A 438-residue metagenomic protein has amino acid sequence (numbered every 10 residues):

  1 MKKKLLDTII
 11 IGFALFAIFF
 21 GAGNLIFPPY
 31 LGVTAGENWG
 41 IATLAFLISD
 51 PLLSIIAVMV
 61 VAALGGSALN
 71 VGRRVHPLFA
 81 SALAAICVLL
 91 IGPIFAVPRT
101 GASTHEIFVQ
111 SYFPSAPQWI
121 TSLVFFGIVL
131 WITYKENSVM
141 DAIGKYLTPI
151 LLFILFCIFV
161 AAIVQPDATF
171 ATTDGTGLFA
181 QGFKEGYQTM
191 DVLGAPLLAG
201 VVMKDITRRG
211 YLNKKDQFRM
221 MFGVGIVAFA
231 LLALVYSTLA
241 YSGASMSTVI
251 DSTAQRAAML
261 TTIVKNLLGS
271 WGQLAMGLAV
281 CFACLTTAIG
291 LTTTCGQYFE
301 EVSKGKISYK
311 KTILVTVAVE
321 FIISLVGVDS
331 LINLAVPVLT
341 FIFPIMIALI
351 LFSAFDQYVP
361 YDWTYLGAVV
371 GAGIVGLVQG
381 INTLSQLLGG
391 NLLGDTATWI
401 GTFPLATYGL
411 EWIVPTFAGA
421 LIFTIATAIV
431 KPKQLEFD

Functional and structural regions predicted by a protein language model:
L6-A14, G40, P77-L90, I120-V124 (+3 more regions): Select transmembrane alpha-helical segments in multipass membrane proteins
I10-F20, A161-P166, G175-S242, A275-T287 (+2 more regions): Hydrophobic, membrane-embedded alpha-helices of multi-pass small-molecule transporters
L31, T100-P117, T207-R208, A288-V315: Helix-loop-helix connectors at the membrane interface of multi-pass transporters/channels
A62-V71, F126-L147, R208-Y211, F321-N333 (+1 more regions): Membrane-water interface regions at transmembrane-helix termini and the short interhelical loops of multi-pass membrane
A68-R73, L234-L285, P337: TM-loop-TM module centered on a large, flexible mid-protein loop between adjacent transmembrane helices in multi-pass
I132-A162, A335-I347, G367-V375: Membrane-interface loop-to-helix entry segments
K135-Y146, F179-G182, V202-L231, T248-T261 (+2 more regions): Hydrophobic, small-residue-rich membrane helices and short re-entrant helix-turn-helix hairpins that build
Q165, D362-D438: A generic transmembrane alpha-helix motif of multi-pass inner-membrane proteins
